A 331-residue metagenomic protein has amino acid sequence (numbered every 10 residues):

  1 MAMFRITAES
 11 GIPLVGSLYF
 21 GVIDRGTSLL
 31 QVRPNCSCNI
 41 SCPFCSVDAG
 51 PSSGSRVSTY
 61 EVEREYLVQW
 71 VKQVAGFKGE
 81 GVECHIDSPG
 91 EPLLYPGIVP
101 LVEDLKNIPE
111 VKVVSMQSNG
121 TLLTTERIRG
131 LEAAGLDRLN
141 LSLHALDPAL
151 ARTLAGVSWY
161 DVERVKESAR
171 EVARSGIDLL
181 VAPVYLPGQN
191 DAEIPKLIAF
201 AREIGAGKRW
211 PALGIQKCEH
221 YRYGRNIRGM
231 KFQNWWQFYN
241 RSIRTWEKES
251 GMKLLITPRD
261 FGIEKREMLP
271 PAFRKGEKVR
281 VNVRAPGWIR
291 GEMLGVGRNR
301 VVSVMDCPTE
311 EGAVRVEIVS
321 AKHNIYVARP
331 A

Functional and structural regions predicted by a protein language model:
M1-P34, A49-S58, Q73-E80: N-terminal [4Fe-4S]-dependent radical SAM core
R33-A49, L294: Local cysteine-cluster metal-coordination motifs and their immediate loop/turn environment, predominantly Fe-S cluster
S46-L67, V74-Y95, K106-T124, E132-E167 (+2 more regions): Core AdoMet radical
V99-L105, N190-P211, P270-E277, V281: Short, electropositive alpha-helical surface patch
V99-P109, E132, A173, E247: Surface-exposed amphipathic alpha-helices with a cationic face
E163-R225, F238-P258: Conserved C-terminal portion of the radical SAM core fold that forms the substrate/S-adenosylmethionine-binding
E219-G224, R228, Q233-I289: A C-terminal junction/extension of Radical SAM enzymes
G262-A331: Terminal RNA-binding accessory module
